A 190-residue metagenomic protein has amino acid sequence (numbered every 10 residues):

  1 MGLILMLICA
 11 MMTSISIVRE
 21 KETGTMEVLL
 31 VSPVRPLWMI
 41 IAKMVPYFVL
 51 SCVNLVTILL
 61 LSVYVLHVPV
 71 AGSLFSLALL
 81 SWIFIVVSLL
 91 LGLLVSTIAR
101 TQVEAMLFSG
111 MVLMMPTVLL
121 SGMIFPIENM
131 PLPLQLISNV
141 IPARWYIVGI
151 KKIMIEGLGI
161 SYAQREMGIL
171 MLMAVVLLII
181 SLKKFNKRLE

Functional and structural regions predicted by a protein language model:
M1-T13: Long, hydrophobic alpha-helical segments
M11-S32, M44, E190: Transmembrane helix boundary and interhelical loop/hinge segments in multi-pass membrane proteins
T23, V31-L37, R100, G159: Juxtamembrane helix-boundary/capping and inter-helix hinge elements in multi-pass membrane proteins
V34-L61, A78, W82, M167 (+1 more regions): Selective transmembrane-helix segments that form parts of the transport pathway or gating/packing helices in multipass
L59, P69-E190: Membrane-spanning alpha-helical segments of multipass transporters and channels
